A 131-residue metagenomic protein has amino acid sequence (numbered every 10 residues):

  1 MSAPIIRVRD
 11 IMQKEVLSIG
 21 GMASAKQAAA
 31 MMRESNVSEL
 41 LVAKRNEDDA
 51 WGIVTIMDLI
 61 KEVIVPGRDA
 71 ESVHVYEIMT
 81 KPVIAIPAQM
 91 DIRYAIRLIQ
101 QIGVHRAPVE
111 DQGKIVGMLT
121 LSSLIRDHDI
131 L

Functional and structural regions predicted by a protein language model:
M1-K14, W51-I84, D91-Q101, M118-L131: Tandem CBS (Bateman) regulatory domains
I19-V37, A43-K44, A85-G103, V109-D111 (+1 more regions): The conserved cystathionine-beta-synthase
R45-D49: Short, solvent-exposed loop/turn segments that connect beta-strands within catalytic domains and beta-strand-rich
A50-W51, V104, E110, I115-V116: Short hydrophobic beta-strand segments in globular cytosolic domains
